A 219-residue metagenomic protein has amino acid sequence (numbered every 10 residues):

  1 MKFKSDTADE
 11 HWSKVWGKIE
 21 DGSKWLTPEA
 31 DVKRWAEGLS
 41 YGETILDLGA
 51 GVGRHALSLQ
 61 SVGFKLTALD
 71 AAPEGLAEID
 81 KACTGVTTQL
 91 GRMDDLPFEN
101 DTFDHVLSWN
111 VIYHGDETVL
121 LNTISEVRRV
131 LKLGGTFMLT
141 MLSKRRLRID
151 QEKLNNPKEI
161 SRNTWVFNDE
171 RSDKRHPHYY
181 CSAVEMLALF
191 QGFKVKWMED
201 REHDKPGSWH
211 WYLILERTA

Functional and structural regions predicted by a protein language model:
M1-S40, V52-D95, M138-A219: Class I (Rossmann-like) S-adenosyl-L-methionine-dependent methyltransferase catalytic domain, capturing the SAM-binding
L48: Conserved beta-strand/loop positions that form the S-adenosyl-L-methionine
D94-V106: A short acidic, Gly/Pro-enriched loop at the edge of an enzyme's catalytic core that lines a small-molecule cofactor
S108-V111: A short beta-strand submotif of the Rossmann-like class I SAM-dependent methyltransferase core that lines
Y113-G115: A short His-aromatic
L121-L133: A short glycine-rich, Lys/Arg-flanked "PGG" loop and its adjoining helix->strand segment in the class I
